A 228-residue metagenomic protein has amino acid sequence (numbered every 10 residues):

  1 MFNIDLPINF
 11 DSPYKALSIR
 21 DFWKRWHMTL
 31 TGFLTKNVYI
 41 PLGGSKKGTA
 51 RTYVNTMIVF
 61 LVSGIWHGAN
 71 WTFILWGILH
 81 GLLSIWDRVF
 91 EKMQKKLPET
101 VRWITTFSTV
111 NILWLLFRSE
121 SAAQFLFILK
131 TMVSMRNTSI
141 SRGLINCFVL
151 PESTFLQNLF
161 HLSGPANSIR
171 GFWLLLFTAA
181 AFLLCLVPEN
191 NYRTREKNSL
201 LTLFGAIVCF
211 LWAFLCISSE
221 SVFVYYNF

Functional and structural regions predicted by a protein language model:
M1-P188, Y192-N227: Membrane-embedded transmembrane alpha-helical bundles that form the catalytic cores of multi-pass lipid-modifying
